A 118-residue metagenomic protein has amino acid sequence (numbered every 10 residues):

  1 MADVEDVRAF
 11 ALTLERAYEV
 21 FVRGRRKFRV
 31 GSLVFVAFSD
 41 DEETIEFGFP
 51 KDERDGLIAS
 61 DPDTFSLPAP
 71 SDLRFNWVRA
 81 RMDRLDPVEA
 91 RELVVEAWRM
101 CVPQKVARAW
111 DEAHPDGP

Functional and structural regions predicted by a protein language model:
M1-P118: Charge-dense, helix-prone N-terminal extensions
